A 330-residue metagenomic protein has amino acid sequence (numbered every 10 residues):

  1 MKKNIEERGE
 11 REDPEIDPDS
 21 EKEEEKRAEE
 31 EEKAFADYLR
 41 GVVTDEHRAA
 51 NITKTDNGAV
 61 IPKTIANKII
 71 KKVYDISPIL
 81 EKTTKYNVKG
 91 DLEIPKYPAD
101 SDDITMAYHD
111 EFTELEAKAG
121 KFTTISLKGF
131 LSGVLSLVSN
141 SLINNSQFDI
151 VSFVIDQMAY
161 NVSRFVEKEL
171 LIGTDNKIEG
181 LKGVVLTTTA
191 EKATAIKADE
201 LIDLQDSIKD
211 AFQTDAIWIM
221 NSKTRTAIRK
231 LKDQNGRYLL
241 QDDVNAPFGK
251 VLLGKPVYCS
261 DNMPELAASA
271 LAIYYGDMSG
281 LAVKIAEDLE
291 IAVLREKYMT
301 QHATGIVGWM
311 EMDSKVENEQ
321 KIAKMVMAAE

Functional and structural regions predicted by a protein language model:
M1-T64, V326-E330: Intrinsically disordered, low-complexity terminal tails
F35-D215, L240, N245-K250, Y258 (+2 more regions): Acidic/polar, low-complexity extended loops/arms that serve as protein-protein interfaces in large oligomeric shells
S101-D103, N145, T224-I228, P264-A267 (+1 more regions): Flexible loop/turn segments at secondary-structure boundaries
S152, D156-A159, Q234-E330: Sequence/fold signature of self-assembling virion shell proteins
Q205, R229-L231: Short, well-ordered secondary-structure micro-motifs
A216, L231-D233: C-terminal catalytic subdomain
